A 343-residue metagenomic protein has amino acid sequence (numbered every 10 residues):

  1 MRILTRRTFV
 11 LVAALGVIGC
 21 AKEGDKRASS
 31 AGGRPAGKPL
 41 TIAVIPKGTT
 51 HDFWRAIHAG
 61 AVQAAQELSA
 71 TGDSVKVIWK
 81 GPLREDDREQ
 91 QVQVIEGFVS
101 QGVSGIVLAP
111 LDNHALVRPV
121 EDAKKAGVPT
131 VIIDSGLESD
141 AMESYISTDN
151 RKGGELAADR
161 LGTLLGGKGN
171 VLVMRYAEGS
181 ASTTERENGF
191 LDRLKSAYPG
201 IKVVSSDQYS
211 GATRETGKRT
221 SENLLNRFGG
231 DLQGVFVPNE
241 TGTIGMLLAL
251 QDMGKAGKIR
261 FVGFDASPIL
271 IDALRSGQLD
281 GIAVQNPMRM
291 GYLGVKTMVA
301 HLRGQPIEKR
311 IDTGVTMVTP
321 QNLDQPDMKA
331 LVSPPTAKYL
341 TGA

Functional and structural regions predicted by a protein language model:
R2, C20-A343: A residue-level marker of the well-folded mature domains of exported/periplasmic proteins
R6-V10: N-terminal export leaders
